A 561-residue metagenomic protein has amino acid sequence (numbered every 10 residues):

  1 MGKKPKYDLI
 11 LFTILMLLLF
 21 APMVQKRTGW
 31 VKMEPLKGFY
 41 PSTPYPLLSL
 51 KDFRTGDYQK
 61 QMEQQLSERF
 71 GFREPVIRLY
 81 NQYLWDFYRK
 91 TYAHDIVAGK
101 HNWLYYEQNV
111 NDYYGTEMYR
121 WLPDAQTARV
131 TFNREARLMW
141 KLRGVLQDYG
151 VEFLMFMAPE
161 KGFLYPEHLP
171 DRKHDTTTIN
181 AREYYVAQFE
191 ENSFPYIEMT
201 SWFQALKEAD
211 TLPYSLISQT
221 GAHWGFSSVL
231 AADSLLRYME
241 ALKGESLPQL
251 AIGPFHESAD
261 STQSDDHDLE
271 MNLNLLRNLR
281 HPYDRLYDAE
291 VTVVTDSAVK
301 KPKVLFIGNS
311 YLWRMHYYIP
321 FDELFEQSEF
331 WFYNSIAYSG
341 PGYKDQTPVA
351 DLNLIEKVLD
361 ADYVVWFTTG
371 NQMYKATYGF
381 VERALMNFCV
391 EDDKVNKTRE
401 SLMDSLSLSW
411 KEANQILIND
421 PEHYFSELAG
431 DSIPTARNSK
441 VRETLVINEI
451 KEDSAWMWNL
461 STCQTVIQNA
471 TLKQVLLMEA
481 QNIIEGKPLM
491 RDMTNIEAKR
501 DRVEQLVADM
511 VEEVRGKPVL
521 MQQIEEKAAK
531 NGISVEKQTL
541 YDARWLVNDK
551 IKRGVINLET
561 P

Functional and structural regions predicted by a protein language model:
M1-R515, V519, E526, K530 (+2 more regions): Extracellular glycan-modifying ectodomains
L540-Y541: Short, charged, amphipathic alpha-helical segments
